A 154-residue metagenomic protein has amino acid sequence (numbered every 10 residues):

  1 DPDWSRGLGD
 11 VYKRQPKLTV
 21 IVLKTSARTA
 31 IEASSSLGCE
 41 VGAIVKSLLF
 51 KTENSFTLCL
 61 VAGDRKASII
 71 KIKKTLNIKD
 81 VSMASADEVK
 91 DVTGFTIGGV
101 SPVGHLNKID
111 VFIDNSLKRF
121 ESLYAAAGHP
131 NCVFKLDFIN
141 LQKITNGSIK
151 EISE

Functional and structural regions predicted by a protein language model:
D1-Y12: Single conserved hydrophobic/aromatic residue that forms the stacking wall/gate of nucleotide- or nucleobase-binding
D10-G42, S47, K51: N-terminal structural module
I21-L23, A43, V81-S85, I113 (+1 more regions): General beta-strand structural signal in soluble alpha/beta enzymes
A27-I31, E88-T93: Beta-rich nucleic-acid/ligand-interaction surfaces
S35-C39, K74-V81, G94, K143-N146: Short, intrinsically disordered, mixed-charge
K51-E88: Helix-adjacent hinge/juxtasegments
T93-E154: Acidic and generally charged, gly/proline-rich low-complexity regions
